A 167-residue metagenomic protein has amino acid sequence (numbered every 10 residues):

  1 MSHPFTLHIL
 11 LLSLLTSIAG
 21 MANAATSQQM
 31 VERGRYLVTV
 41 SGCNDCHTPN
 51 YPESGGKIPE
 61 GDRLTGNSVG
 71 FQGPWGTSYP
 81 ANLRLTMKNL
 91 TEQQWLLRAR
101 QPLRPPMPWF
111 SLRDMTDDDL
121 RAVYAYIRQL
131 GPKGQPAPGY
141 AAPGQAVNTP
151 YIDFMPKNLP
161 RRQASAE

Functional and structural regions predicted by a protein language model:
M1, G76-S78, P102: Short, solvent-exposed loop/turn segments at the edges of secondary structure
M1-L7: Positively charged n-region of N-terminal signal peptides that target proteins for export
H8-A19: Bacterial N-terminal signal peptides
G20-T39, Y51-G55, E92: Electrostatic cytochrome c docking/interface patches
E32-Y36, N44, A81, Q93 (+3 more regions): Solvent-exposed, polar/charged alpha-helical surfaces in well-ordered, non-transmembrane soluble domains, broadly
V40, T48-S78, W109-E167: Flexible coil segments in periplasmic/lumen-exposed cytochrome c-class electron-transfer proteins
R84-K88, L97-R98, W109-S111: A structural feature that tracks compact, well-ordered secondary-structure segments with a strong bias toward
L90-Q94, P105-P108, K133-P136: Substrate-binding/catalytic groove segments of enzymes that remodel or degrade extracellular structural polymers
